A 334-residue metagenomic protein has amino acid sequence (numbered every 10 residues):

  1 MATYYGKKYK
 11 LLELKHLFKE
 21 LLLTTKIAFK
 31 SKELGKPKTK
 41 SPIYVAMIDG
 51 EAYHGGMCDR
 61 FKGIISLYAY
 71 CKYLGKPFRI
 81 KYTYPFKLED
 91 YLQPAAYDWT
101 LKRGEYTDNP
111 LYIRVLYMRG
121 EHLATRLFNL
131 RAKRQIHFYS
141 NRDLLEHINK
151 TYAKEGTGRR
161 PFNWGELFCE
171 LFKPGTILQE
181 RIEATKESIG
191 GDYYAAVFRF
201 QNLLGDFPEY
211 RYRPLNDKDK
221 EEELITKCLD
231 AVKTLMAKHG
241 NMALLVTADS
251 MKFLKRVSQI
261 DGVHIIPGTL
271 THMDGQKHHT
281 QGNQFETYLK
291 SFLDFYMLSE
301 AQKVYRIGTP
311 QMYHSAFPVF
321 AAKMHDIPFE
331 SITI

Functional and structural regions predicted by a protein language model:
M1-L11: Boundary detector for helix-to-coil junctions that initiate low-complexity/charged tails
H16-E222: Secretory-pathway glycan-assembly enzymes, especially type II membrane glycosyltransferases that use nucleotide-sugar
D49-D59, K220, M242-L245, F285 (+2 more regions): Conserved aromatic-histidine-acidic binding/catalytic patches
I65, L289-I334: A donor-sugar binding/catalytic signature common to diverse glycosyltransferases and related nucleotide-sugar
F78-P85, A243-M251, T333-I334: Acidic carboxylate-rich catalytic motifs and surrounding loops in phosphoryl-/glycosyl-chemistry enzymes
Y91-T100, K252-V263, P318-F320: Short, aromatic/basic amphipathic alpha-helical patches
Y193-Y194, A243, K303: Structural motif
F198-L204, Y210, T226-N283: Catalytic donor nucleotide-activated moiety binding site of glycosyltransferases and closely related
